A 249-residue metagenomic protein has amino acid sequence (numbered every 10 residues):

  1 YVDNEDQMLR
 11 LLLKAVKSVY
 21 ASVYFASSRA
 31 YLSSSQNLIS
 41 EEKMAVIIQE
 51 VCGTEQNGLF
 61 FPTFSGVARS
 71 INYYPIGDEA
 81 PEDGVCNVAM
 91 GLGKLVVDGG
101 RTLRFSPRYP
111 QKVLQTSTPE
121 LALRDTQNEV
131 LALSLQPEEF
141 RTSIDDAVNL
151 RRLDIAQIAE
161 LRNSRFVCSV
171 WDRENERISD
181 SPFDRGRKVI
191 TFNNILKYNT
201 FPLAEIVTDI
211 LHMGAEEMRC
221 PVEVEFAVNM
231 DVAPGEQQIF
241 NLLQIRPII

Functional and structural regions predicted by a protein language model:
Y1-I249: Nucleotide/phosphate-binding sheet-loop regions of phosphoryl- and nucleotidyl-transfer enzymes
